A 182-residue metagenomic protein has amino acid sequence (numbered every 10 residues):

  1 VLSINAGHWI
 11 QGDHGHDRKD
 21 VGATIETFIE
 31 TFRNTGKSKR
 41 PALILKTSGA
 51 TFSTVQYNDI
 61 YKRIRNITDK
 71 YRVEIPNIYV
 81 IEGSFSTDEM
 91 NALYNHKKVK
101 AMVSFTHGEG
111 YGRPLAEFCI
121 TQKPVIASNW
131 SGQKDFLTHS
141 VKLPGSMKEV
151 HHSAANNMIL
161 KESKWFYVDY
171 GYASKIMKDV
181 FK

Functional and structural regions predicted by a protein language model:
V1-E89: Conserved catalytic-core segment of nucleotide-activated headgroup transferases in glycan assembly
N5-G12, V99, S153-E162: Short glycine/proline-rich turn/loop motifs
I10-G15, T51-V55, Y111-G112, Q133-F136 (+1 more regions): Short catalytic/ligand-binding loop motif for oxyanion handling, primarily in non-cytosolic enzymes, centered on
G15, F105-G112, K134-D135, N156-K164: Nucleotide-sugar-dependent
N91, A116-K123, S131-D135: Short alpha-helical segment that forms part of, or immediately flanks, the ligand-binding pocket in carbohydrate-active
A92-G110, I120-K123: Acidic donor-binding loop of glycosyltransferase active sites
P124-A127, V141-P144: Short hydrophobic beta-strand element within catalytic cores of glycosyltransferases and related nucleotide-activated
M147-K182: C-terminal "capping" alpha-helix adjacent to the active site of nucleotide-linked donor transferases in cell-envelope
